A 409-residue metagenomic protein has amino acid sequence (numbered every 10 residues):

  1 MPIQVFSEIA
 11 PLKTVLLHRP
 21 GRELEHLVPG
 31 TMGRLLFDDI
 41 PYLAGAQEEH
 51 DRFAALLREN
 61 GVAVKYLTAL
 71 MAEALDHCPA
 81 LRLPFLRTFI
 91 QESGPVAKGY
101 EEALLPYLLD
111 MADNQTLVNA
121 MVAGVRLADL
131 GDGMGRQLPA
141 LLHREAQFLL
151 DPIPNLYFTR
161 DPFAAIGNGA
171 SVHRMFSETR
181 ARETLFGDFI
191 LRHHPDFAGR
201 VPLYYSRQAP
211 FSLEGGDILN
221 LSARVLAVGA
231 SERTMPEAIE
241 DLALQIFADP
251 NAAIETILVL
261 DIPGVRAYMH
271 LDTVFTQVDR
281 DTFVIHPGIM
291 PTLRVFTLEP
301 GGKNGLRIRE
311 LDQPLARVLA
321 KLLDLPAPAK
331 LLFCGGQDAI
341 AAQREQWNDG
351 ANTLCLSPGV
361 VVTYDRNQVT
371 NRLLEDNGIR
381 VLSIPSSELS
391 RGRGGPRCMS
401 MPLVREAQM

Functional and structural regions predicted by a protein language model:
M1-M409: The feature marks the mature, well-folded catalytic cores of soluble enzymes
